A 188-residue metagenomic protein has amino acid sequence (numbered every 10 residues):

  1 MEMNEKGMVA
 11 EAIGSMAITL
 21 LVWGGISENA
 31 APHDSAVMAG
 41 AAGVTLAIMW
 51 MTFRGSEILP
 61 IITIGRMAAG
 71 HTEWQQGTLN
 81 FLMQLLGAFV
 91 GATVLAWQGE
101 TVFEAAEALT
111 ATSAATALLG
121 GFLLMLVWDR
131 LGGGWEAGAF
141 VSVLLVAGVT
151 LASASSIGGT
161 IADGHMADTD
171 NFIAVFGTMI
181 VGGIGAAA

Functional and structural regions predicted by a protein language model:
M1-A188: Membrane-interface helix-loop junctions and terminal tails of multi-pass membrane proteins
